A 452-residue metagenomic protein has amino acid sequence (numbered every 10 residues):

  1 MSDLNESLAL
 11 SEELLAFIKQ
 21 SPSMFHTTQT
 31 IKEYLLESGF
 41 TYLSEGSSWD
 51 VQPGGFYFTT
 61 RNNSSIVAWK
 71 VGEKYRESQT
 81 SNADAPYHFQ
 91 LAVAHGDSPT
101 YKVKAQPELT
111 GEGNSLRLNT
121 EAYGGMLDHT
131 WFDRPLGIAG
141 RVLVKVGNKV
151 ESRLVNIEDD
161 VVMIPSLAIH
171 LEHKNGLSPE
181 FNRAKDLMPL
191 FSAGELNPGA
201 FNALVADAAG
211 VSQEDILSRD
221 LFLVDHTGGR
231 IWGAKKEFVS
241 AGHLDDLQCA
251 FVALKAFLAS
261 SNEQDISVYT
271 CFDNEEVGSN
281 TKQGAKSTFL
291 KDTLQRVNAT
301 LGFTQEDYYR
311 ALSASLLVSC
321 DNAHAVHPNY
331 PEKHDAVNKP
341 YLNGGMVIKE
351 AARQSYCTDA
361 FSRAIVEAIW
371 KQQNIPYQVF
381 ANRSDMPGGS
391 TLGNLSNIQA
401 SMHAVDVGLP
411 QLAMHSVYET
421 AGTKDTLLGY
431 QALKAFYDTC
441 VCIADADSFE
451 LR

Functional and structural regions predicted by a protein language model:
M1-R452: N-terminal hydrophobic/helix-forming segments and targeting peptides
